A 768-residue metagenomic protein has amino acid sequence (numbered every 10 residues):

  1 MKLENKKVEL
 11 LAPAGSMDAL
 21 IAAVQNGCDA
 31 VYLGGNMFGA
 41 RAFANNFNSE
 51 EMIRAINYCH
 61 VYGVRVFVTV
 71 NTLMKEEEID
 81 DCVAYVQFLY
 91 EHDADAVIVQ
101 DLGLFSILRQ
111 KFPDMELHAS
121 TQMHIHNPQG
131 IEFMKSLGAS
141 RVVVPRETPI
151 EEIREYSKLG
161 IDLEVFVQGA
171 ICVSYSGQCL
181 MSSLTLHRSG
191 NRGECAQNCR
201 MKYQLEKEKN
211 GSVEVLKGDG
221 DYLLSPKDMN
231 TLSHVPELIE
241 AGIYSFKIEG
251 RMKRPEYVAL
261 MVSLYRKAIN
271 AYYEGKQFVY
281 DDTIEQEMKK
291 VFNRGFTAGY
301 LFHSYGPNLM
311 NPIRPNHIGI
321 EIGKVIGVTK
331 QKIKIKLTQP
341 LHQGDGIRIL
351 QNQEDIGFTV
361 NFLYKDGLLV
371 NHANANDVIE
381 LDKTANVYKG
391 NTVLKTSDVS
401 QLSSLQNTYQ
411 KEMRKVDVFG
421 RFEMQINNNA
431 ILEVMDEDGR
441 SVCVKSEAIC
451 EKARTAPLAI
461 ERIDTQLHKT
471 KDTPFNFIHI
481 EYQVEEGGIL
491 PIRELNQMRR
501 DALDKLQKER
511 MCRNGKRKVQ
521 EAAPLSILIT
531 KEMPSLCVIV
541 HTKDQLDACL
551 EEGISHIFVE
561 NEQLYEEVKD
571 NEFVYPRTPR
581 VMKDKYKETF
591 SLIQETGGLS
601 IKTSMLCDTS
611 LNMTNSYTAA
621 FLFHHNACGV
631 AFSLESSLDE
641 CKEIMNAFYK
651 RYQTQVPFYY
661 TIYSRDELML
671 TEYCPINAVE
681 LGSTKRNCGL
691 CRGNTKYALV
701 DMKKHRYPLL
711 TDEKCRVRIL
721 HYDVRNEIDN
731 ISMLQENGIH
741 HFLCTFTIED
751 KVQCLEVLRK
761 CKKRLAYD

Functional and structural regions predicted by a protein language model:
K2-I125, V143, E147, E151-S245 (+2 more regions): Active-site pocket-lining/capping segments in soluble small-molecule metabolic enzymes
